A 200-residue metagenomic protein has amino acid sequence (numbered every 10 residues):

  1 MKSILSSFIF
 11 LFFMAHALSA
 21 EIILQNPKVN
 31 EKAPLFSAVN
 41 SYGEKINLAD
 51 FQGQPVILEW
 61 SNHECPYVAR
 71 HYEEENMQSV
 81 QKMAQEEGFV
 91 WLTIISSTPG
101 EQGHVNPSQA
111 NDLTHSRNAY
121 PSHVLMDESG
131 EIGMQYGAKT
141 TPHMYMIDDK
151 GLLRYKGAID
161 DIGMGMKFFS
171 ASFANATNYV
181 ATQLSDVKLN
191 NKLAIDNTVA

Functional and structural regions predicted by a protein language model:
K2-L11: Sec-dependent signal peptide recognition, specifically the positively charged N-region followed immediately by
F13-A20: Sec/Tat signal peptide C-region and signal peptidase I cleavage site
A20-L48: N-terminal "domain-start" segment that seeds a small globular fold
P34, A119-S122, A138-Y145: Structural micro-motif
L48-A69: Short active-site neighborhood of thiol/selenol oxidoreductases, capturing the structured segment around
V56-E59, V90-I95, H123-M126, M146: Structural recognition of the beta-strand scaffold that forms the well-ordered cores of secreted hydrolase catalytic
A69-R117, E128-G133: Structural microenvironment flanking redox-active thiols in thiol-disulfide oxidoreductases
D148-A200: Thiol-/selenol-based redox modules, centered on thioredoxin-like and closely related oxidoreductase domains
